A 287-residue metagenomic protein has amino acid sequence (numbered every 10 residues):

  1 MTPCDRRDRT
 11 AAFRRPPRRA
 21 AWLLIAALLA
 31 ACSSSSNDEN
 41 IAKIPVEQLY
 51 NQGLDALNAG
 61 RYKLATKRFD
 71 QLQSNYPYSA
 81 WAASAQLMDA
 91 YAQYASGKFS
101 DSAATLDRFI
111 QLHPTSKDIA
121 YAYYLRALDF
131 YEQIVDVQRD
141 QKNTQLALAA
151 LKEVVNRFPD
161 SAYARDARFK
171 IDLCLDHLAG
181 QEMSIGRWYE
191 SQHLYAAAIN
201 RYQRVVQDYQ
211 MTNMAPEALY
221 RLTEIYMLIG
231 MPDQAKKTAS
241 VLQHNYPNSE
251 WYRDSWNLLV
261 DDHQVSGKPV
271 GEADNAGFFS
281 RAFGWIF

Functional and structural regions predicted by a protein language model:
T2-R7, F13-R15, L28-F287: Acidic, polar-rich low-complexity tracts and alpha-helical solenoid repeat scaffolds
R18-I25: Sec-dependent signal peptide recognition, specifically the positively charged N-region followed immediately by
